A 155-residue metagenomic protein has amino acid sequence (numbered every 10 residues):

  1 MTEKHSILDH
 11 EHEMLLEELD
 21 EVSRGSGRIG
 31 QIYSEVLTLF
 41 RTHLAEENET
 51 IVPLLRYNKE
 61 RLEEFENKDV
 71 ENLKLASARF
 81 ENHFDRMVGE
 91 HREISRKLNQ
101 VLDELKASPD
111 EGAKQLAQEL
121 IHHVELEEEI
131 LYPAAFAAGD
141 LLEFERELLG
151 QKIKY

Functional and structural regions predicted by a protein language model:
M1-Y155: Small-residue-biased structural context
